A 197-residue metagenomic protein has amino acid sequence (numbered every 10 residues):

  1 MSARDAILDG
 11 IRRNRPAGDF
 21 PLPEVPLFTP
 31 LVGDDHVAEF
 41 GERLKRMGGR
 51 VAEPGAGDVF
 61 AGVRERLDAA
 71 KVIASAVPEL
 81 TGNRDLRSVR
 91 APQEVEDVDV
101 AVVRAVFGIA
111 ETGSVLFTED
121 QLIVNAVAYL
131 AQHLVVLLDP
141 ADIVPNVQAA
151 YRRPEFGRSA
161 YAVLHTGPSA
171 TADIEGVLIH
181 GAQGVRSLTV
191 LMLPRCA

Functional and structural regions predicted by a protein language model:
M1-A197: The feature marks the mature, well-folded catalytic cores of soluble enzymes
